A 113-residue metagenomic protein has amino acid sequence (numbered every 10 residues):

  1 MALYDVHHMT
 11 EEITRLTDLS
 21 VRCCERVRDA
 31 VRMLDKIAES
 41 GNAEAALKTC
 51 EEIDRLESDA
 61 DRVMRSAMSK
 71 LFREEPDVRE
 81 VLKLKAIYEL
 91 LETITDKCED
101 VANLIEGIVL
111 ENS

Functional and structural regions predicted by a protein language model:
M1-S113: Cytosolic, long alpha-helical scaffolding segments
